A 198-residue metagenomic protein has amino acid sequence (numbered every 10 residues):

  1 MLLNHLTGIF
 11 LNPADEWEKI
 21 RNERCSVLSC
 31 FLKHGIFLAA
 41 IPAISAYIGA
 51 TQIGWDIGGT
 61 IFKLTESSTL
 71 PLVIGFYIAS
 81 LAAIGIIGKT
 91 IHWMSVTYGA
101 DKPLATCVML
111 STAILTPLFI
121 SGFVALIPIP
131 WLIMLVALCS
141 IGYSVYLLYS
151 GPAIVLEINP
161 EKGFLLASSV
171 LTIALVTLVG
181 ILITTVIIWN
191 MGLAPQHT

Functional and structural regions predicted by a protein language model:
M1-L2, Y149: General secondary-structure propensity
L2-K102: Selected alpha-helical membrane-embedding segments in polytopic membrane proteins
W17, N22, K33, Y47-I48 (+10 more regions): Generic preference for flexible, low-structure residues
S45-A79, A125-S140, V179-T198: Membrane-helix interface segments in multi-pass membrane proteins
I91-W93, Y98-I173, L178-V179: Hydrophobic alpha-helical transmembrane segments and adjacent short intramembrane/lumenal linkers of inner/organellar
